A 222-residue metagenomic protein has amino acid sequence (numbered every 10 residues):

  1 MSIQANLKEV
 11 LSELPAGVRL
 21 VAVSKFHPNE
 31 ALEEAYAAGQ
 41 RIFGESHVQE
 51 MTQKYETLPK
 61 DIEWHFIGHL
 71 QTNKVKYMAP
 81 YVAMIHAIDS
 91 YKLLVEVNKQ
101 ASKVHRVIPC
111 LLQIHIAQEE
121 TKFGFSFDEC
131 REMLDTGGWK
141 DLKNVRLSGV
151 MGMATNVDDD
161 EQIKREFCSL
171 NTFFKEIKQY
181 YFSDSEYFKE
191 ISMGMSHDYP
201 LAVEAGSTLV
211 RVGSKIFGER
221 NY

Functional and structural regions predicted by a protein language model:
M1-H197, A205, F217: Conserved alpha/beta-domain cores
T208-L209: Divalent-metal-activated hydrolytic enzyme cores
V212-Y222: Short C-terminal tail/terminal secondary-structure segment of NAD(P)H-dependent dehydrogenase/reductase domains
